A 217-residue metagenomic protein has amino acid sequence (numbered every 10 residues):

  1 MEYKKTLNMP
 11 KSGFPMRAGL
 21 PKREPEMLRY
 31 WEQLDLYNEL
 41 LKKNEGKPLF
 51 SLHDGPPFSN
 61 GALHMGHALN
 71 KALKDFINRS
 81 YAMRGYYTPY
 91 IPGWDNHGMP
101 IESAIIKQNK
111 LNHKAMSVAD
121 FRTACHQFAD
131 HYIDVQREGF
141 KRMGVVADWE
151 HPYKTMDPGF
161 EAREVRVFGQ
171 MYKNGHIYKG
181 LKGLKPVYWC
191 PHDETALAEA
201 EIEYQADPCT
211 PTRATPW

Functional and structural regions predicted by a protein language model:
M1-W217: N-terminal, positively charged nucleic-acid-binding surface of large information/translation enzymes
